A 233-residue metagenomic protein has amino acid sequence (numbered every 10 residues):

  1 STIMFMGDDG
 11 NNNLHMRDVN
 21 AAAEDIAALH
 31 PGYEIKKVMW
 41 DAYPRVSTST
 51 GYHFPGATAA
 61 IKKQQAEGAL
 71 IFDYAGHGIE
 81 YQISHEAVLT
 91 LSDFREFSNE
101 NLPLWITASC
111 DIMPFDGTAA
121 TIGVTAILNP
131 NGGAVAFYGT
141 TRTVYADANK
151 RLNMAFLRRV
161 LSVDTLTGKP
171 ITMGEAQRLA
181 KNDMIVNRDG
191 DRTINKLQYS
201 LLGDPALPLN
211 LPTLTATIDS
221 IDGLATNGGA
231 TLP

Functional and structural regions predicted by a protein language model:
S1-P233: Cysteine-dependent hydrolase recognition
